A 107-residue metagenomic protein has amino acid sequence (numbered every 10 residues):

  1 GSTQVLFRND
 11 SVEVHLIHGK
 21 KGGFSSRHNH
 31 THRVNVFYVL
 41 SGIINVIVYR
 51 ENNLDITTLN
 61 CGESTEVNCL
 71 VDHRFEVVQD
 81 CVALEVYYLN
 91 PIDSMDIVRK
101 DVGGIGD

Functional and structural regions predicted by a protein language model:
G1-L16, F24-S26, T57, K100-D107: A short, N-terminal "cap"/entry segment at the start of jelly-roll beta-barrel domains of the cupin/DSBH fold
N9, K20, H32, V39 (+3 more regions): A short, compositionally biased micro-patch
H15, V39, I47, N68 (+2 more regions): Beta-strand residues in well-ordered beta-sheet regions across diverse protein folds
F24-S26, N45, E63-R74: Histidine-centered metal-chelating micro-motifs
S26-H32: Histidine-centered catalytic micro-motifs
H32-R50: Glycine- and acidic-residue-biased ligand/ion/polar-headgroup-sensing regions
R50-L70: Short acidic-glycine-tyrosine-enriched beta hairpin
N53, R74-D107: Double-stranded beta-helix
